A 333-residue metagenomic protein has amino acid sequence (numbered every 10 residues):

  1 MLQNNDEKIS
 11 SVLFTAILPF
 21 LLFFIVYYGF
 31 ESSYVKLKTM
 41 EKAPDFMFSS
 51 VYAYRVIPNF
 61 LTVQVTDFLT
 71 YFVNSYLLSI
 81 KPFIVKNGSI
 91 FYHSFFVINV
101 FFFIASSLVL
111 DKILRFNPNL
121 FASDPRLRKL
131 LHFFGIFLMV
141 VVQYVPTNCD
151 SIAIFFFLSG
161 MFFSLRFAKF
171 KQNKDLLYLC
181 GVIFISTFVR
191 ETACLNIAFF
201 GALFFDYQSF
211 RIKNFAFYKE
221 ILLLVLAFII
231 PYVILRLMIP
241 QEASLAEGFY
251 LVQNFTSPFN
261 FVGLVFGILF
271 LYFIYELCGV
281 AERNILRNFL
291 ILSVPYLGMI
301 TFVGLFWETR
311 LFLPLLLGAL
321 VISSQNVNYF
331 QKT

Functional and structural regions predicted by a protein language model:
P58, T62, T66, K86-S89 (+4 more regions): Transmembrane alpha-helices of multi-pass, membrane-embedded glycan-processing enzymes that use lipid-linked
A105-F137: Transmembrane-helix signature of polytopic, membrane-embedded enzymes that assemble or transfer cell-envelope glycans
V109, I152-F170, D175-Y178, G318-I322: Specific aromatic-rich, kink-prone transmembrane helix
V140-S159, N173, L311-F312: Multi-pass, polyprenyl lipid-linked donor-dependent membrane glycosyltransferases
V141, D175-E191, N196-A202, L226: Membrane-interface alpha helices of multi-pass inner-membrane proteins
K169, N196-V225: Perimembrane helix-loop-helix junctions
F210-K219, F273-I291: Membrane-interface helix-loop-helix junctions at transmembrane boundaries of multi-pass membrane enzymes, predominantly
L264-I285, Y296-L297, S323: Hydrophobic, aromatic-rich transmembrane alpha-helices and their immediate juxtamembrane boundary segments
